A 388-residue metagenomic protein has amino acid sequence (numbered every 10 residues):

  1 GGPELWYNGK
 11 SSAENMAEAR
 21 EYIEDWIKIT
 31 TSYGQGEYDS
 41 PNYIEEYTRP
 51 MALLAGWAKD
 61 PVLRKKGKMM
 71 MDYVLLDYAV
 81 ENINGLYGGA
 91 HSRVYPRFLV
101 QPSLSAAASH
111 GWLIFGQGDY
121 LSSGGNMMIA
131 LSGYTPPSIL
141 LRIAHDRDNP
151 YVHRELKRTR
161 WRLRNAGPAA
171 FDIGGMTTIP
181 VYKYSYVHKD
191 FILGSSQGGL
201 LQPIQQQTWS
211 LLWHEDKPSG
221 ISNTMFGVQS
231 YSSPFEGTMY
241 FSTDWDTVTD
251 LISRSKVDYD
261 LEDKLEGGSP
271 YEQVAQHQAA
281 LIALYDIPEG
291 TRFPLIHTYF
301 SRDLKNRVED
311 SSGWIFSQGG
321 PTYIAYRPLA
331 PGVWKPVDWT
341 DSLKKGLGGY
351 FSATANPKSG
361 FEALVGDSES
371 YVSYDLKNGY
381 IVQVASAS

Functional and structural regions predicted by a protein language model:
G1-A58: Aromatic-lined, polymer-binding surfaces characteristic of secreted/periplasmic polysaccharide-degrading enzymes
E14-I23, D119-S388: Ser/Thr/Asn(+Pro)-rich, low-complexity disordered segments
I27, T31, L75, A79-N82 (+1 more regions): Generic secondary-structure transition motif, activating predominantly at the C-termini of alpha-helices
N42-R49, V62, M69, V181: Short, well-structured alpha-helical interface segments that form or flank functional binding sites
I44, E81, G88, S92 (+2 more regions): General "foldedness" signal
E45-A52, V74-L75, A79, Y182 (+1 more regions): P-loop NTPase catalytic cores that bind/hydrolyze ATP
A52, P61, K65-A130: Extended amphipathic alpha-helical segments with heptad-repeat/coiled-coil character used for oligomerization, fusion
